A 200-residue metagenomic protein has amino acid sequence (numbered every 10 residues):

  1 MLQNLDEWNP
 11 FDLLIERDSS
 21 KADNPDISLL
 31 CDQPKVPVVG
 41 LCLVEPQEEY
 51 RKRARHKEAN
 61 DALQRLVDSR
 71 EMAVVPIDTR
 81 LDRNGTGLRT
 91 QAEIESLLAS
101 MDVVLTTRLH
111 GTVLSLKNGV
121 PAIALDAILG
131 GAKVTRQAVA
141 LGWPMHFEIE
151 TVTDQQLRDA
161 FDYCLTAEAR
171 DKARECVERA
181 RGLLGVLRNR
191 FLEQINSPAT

Functional and structural regions predicted by a protein language model:
M1-T200: Active-site anion-handling motifs in enzyme catalytic cores
